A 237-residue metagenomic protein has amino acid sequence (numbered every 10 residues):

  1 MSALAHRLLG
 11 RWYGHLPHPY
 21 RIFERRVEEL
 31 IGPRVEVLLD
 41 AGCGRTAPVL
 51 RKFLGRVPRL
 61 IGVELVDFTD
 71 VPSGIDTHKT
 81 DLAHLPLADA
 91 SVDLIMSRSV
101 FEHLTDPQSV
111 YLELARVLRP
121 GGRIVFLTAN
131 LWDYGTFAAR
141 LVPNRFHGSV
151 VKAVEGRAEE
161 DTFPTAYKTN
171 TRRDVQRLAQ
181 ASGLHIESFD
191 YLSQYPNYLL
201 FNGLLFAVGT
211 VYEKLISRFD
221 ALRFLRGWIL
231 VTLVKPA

Functional and structural regions predicted by a protein language model:
M1-A88, L94-M96, Y111, Y191 (+1 more regions): Conserved N-terminal segment of class I S-adenosyl-L-methionine
D81-A83, V100, F163-A166: Residues marking the start of alpha-helices
L94-T105: A short SAM/SAH-binding and catalytic strip from SAM-dependent methyltransferases
L104-T105, L118-P120: Helix-to-beta-strand junctions that scaffold the AdoMet/dcAdoMet cofactor pocket in Class I SAM-dependent enzymes
Q108-E113, R123-P236: S-adenosyl-L-methionine-dependent methyltransferase catalytic module, highlighting the catalytic core
